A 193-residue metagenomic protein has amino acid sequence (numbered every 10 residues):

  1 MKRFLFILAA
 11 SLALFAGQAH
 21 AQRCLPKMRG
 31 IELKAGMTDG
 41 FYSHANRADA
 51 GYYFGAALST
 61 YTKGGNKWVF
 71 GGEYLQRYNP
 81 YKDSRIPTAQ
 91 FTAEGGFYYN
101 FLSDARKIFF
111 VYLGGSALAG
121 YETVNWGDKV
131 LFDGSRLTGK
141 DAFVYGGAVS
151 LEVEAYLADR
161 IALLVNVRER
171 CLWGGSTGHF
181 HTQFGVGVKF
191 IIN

Functional and structural regions predicted by a protein language model:
M1-M28, N193: Cleavable N-terminal export/targeting peptides
H20-G71, K189-N193: Short glycine/proline- and aromatic-enriched beta-strand/turn motifs that initiate or cap beta-hairpins
R23-A50, F101-A105, G115, G120-A142 (+1 more regions): Outer-membrane pore/translocation modules
K27-I31, A48-F54, P87-A93, F109 (+2 more regions): Residues that define the transmembrane beta-barrel architecture of outer-membrane proteins
F41-H44, N79-I86, D133-G139, C171-G175: Extracellular loop and loop/strand-boundary signature of outer-membrane beta-barrel proteins
A57-F132, I161, F190-N193: Gram-negative (and chloroplast) outer-membrane scaffold detector with strong preference for beta-barrel transmembrane
R77, V149-N193: Predominantly the C-terminal beta-signal and adjacent terminal strand-loop region of outer-membrane beta-barrel
G95, G115-A119, G147-L151, V167-E169: Hydrophobic alpha-helical segments of small multi-pass membrane proteins
